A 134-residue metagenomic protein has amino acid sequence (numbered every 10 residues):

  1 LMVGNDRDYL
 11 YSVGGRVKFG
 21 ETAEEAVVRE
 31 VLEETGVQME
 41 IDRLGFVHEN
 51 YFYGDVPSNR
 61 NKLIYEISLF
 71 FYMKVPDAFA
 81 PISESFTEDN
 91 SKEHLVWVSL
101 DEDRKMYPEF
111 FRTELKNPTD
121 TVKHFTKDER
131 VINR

Functional and structural regions predicted by a protein language model:
L1-S12, M39, R43, V75: N-terminal strand-loop-strand
V3, V27, L63, F125-T126: Exposed, low-complexity/repetitive linear segments and helix-based recognition motifs, biased toward charged/polar
Y9-L10, A80, F86-R134: Nudix hydrolase/Nudix homology domain
V17-E40, Y51-Y107: Unchanged
